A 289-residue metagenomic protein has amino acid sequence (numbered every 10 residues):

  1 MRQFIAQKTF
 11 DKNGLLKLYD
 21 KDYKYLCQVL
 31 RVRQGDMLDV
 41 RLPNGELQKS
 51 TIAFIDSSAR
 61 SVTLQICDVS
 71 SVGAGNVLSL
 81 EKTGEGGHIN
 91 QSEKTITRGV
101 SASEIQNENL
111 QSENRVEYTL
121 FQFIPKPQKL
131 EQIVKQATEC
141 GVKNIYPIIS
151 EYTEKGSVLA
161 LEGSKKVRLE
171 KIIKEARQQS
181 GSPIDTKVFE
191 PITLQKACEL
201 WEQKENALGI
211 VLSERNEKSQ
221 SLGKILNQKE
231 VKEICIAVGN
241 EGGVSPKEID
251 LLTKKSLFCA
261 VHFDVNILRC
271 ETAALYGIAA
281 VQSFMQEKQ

Functional and structural regions predicted by a protein language model:
M1-E81, E85-N109: N-terminal positively charged helical leader segments and presequences
V69, I149-T153, V265: Short, ordered loop/turn segments at secondary-structure junctions
N76-K82, H88, T97, I105 (+1 more regions): RNA substrate-binding interface of SAM-dependent RNA methyltransferases
Y118, A207-I210, K232-V238: Generic beta-sheet signal
K143, K232, F258: Short acidic/polar active-site loop segments enriched in Thr and Asp
E217, E241-G242, V265-L268: Short, acidic/turn-prone active-site loops that include or flank metal/cofactor- and phosphate-binding residues
I234-L251: A C-terminal functional module that forms or caps the active site or interfaces directly with catalytic machinery
P246-Q289: Structured adenosyl-cofactor binding patch, chiefly the S-adenosyl-L-methionine
